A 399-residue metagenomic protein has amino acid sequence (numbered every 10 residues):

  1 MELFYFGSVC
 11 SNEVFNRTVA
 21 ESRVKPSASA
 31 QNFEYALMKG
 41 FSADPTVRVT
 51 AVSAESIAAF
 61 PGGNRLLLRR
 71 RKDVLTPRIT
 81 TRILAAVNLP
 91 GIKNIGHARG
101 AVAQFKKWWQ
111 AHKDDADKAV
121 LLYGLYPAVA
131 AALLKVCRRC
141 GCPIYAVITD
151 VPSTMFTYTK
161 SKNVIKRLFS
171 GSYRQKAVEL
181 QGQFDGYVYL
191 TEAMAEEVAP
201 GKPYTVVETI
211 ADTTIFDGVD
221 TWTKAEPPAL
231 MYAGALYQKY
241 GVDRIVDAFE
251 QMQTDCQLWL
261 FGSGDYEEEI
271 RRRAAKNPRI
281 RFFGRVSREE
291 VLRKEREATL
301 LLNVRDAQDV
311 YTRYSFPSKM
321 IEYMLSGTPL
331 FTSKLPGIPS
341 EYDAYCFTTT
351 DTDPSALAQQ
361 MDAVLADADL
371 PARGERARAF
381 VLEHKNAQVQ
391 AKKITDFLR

Functional and structural regions predicted by a protein language model:
M1-L68, D247-M252, L335: N-terminal subdomain of nucleotide-sugar transferases
F4-F6, V188, W222-Y240, I245-F249 (+1 more regions): Conserved donor-binding/catalytic core segment of Leloir-type glycosyltransferases
Y35-K39, K106, A128-A131, K135-R139 (+2 more regions): Membrane-proximal helix-turn-helix segments that form the acceptor-binding/catalytic region of lipid-linked
A199-V206, I210-P227, G241: Acidic anion/phosphate-binding donor-loop and adjacent secondary structure in glycosyltransferase catalytic cores
E268-L300: Nucleotide-activated donor-binding/catalytic signature segment of Leloir-type glycosyltransferases, i.e., the conserved
E295-R313, T328: Acidic donor-binding loop of glycosyltransferase active sites
D343-S355, D362-D369: Conserved acidic donor-binding segment of nucleotide-sugar-dependent glycosyltransferases
A368-L398: A charged, aromatic-enriched C-terminal amphipathic alpha-helix characteristic of glycosyltransferases across folds
